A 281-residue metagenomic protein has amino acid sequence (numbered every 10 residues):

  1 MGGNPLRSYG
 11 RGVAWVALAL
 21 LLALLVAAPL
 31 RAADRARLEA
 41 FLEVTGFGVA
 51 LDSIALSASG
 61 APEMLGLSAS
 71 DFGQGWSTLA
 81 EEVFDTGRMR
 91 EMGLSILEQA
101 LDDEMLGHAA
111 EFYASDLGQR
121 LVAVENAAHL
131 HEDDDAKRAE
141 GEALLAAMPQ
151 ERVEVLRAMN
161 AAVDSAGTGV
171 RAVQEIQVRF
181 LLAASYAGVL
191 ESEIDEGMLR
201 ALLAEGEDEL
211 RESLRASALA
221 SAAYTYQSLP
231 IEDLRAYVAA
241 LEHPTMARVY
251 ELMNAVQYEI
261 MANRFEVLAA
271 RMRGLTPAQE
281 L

Functional and structural regions predicted by a protein language model:
M1-R11: N-terminal secretory signal peptides that target proteins for export/translocation
W15-L25: Bacterial N-terminal signal peptides
A28-A32: Sec/Tat signal peptide C-region and signal peptidase I cleavage site
A33-M64, V153-T168, A172-E175: Immediate post-signal-peptide N-terminus of mature secreted/exported proteins
D52-M89: N-terminal, post-signal-peptide region of Sec/Tat-exported proteins
L79, V83-Q174: Acidic/His-rich structured neighborhood in mature extracellular/periplasmic domains
L130-Q227: Extended amphipathic alpha-helical interaction segments
R211-L281: A cross-kingdom marker for long, charged
